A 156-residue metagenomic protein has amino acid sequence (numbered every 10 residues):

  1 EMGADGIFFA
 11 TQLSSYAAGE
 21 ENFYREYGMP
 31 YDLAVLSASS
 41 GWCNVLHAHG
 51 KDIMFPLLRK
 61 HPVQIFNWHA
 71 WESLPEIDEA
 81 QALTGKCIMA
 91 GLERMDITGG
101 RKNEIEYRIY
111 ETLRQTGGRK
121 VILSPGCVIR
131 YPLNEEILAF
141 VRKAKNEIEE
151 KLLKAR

Functional and structural regions predicted by a protein language model:
E1-R156: Active-site loop segments of alpha/beta catalytic cores
